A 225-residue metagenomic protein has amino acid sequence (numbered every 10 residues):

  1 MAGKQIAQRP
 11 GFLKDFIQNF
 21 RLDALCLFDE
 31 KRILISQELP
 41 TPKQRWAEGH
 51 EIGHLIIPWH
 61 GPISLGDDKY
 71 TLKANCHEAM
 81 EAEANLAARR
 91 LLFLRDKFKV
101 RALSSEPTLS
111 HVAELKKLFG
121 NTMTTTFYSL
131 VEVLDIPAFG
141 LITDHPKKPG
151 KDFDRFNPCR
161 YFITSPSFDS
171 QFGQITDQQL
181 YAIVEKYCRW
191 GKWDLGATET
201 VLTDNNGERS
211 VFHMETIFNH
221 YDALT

Functional and structural regions predicted by a protein language model:
M1-T225: Active-site hotspot residues in diverse enzymes, especially metal/ion-binding acidic/histidine motifs
